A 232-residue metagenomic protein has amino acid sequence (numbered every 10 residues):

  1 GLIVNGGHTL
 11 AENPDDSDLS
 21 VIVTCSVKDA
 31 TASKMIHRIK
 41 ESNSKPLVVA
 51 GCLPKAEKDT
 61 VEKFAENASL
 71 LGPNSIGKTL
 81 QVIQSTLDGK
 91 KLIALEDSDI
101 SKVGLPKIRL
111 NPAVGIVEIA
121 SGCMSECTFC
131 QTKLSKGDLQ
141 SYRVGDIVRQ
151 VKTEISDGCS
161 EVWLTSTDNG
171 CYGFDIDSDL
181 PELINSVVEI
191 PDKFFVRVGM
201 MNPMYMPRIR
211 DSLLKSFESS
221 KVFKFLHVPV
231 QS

Functional and structural regions predicted by a protein language model:
G1-C171, L226: Proteins enriched for Cys/Gly/acidic motifs involved in redox and nucleic-acid/cofactor modification
L47, A56, V61, S156-S232: Conserved SAM/AdoMet-binding glycine-rich loop
